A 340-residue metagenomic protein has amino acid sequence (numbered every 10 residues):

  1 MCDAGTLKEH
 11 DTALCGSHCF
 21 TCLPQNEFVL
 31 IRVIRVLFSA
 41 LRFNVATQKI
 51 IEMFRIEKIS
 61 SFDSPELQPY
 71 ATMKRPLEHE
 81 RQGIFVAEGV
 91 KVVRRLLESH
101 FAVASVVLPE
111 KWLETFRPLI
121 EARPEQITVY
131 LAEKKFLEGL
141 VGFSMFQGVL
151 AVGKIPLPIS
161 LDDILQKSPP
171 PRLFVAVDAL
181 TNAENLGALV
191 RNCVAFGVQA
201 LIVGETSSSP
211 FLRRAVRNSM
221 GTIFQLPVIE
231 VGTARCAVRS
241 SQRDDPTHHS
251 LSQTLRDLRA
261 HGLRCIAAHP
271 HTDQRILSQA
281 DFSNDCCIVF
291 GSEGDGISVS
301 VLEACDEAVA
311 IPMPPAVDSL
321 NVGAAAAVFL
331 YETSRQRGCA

Functional and structural regions predicted by a protein language model:
M1-M53, K167, I229-Q253, A260 (+1 more regions): Intrinsic disorder/low-complexity segments
I51-K111: Boundary-proximal intrinsically disordered activation/regulatory segments immediately upstream of a helical core
E98, V152, L161-R275: RNA substrate-binding interface of SAM-dependent RNA methyltransferases
E114-Q126, V301: Short, aromatic/basic amphipathic alpha-helical patches
E125-V141: A glycine-rich helix N-cap at a beta->alpha junction
G148, N192-F196, P210-I223, V299-A340: Structured adenosyl-cofactor binding patch, chiefly the S-adenosyl-L-methionine
I266-A316: Active-site/ligand-binding-proximal alpha/beta "capping" segment
